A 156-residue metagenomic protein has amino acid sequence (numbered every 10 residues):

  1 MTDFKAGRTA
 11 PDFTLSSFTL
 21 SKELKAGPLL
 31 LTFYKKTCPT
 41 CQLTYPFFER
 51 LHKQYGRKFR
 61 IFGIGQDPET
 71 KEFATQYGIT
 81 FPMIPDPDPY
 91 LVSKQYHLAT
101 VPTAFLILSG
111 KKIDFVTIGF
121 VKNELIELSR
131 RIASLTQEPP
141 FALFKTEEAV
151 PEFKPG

Functional and structural regions predicted by a protein language model:
M1-L29, K53, R57, T75-Y77 (+2 more regions): Non-globular targeting/processing and membrane-anchoring segments
T9, R60, P82-M83: Conserved beta-strand segments of alpha/beta enzyme cores
F18-T19, T70, P89-V92: Short loop/turn elements that flank and shape the SAM/SAH-binding pocket of Class I
S21-Q42, F48: Short active-site neighborhood of thiol/selenol oxidoreductases, capturing the structured segment around
K35, I64-Q66, S109: Cofactor-binding loop segments of dinucleotide-utilizing enzymes, especially the Rossmann-like FAD- and NAD(P)+-binding
Q42-Y77: Structural microenvironment flanking redox-active thiols in thiol-disulfide oxidoreductases
Y77-F105: Short, internal strand/loop/helix patches that form the active-site neighborhood or redox-interaction surface
F105-I118: Short, glycine-anchored, charge-dense loop/turn motifs used at functional sites
